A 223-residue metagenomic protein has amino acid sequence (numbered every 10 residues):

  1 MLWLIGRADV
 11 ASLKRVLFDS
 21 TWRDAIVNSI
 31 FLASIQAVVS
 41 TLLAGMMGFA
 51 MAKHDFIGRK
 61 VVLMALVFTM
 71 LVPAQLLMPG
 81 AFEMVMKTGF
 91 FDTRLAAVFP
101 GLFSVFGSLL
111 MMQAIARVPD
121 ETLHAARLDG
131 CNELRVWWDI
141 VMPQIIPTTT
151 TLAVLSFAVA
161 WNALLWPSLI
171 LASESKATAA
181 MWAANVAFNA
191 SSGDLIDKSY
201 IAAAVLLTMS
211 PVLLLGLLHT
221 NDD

Functional and structural regions predicted by a protein language model:
M1-D223: A structural signal for multi-pass alpha-helical bundles of membrane permease subunits that mediate small-molecule
